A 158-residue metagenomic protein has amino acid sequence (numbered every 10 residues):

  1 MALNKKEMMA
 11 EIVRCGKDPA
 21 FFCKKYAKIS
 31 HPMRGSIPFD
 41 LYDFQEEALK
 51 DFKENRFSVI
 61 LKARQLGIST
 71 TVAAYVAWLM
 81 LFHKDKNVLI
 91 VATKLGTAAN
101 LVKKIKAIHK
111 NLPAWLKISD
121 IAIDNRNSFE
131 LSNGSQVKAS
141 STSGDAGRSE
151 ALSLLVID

Functional and structural regions predicted by a protein language model:
A2-D158: Phosphate/NTP-binding elements of NTP-utilizing enzymes
